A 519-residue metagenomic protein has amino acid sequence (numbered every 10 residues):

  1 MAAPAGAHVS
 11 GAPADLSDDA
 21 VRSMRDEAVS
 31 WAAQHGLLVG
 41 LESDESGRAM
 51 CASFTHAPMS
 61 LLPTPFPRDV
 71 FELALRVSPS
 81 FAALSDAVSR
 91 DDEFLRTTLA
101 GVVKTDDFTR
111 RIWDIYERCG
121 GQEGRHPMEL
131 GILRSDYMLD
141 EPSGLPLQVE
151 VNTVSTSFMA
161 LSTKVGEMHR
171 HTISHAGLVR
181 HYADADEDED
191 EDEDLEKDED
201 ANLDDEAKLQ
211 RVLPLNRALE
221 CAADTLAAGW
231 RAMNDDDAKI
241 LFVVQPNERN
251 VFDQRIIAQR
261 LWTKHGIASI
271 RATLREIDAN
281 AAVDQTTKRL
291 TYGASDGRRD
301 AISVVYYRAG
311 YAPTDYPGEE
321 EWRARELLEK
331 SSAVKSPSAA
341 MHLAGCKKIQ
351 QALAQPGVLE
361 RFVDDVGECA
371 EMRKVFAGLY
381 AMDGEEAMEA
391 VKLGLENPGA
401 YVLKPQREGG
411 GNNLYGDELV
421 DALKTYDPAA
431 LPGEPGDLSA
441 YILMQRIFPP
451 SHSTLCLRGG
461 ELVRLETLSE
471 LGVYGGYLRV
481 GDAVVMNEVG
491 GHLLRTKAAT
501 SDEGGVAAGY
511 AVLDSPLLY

Functional and structural regions predicted by a protein language model:
M1-Y519: Preference for protein termini
